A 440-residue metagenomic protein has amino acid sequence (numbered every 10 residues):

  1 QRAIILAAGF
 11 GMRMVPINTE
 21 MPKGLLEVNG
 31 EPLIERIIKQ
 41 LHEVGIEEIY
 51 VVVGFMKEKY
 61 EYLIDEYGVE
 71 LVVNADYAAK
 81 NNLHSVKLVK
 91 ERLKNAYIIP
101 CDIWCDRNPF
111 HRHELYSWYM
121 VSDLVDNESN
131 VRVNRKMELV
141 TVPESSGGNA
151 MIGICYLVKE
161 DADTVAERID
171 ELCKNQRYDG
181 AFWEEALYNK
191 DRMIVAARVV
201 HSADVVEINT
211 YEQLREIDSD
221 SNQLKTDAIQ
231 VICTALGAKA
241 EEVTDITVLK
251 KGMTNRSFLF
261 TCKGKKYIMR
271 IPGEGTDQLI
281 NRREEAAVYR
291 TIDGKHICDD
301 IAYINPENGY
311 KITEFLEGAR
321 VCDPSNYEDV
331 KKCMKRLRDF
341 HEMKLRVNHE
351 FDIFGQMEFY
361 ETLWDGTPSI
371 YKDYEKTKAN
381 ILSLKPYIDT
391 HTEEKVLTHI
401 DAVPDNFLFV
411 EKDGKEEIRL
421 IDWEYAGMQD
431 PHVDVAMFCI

Functional and structural regions predicted by a protein language model:
Q1-A3, A150-T234: Conserved alpha/beta core of the MobA/IspD/sugar-nucleotide pyrophosphorylase nucleotidyltransferase superfamily
Q1-K57: N-terminal glycine-rich phosphate-binding loop and ensuing alpha1 helix
Y60-N130: Conserved beta-loop-beta/alpha segment of the NTase-like Rossmann-fold superfamily that binds/positions NTPs
D106-F182: Conserved core of the sugar-phosphate nucleotidyltransferase
N149, D277-L279, V396-L397, E411-I440: Active-site Asp-x-Gly
D227-T244, L345-I400, P404, V410-K412: An alpha-helical support segment within catalytic cores of ATP-dependent transferases
T247-F354, P368-K376: ATP-binding pocket architecture of kinase catalytic cores
L259-G264, V410-E411, V435: Active-site beta-strand termini and strand-to-loop segments that position acidic
